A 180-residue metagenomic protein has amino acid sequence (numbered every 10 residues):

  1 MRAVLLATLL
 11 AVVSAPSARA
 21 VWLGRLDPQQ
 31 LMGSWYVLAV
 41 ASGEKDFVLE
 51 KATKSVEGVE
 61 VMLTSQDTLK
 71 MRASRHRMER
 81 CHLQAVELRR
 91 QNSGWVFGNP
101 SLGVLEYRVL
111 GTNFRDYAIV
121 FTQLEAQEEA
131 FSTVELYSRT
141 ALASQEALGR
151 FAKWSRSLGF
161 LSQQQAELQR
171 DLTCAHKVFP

Functional and structural regions predicted by a protein language model:
M1-P180: Calycin-type beta-barrel ligand-binding domains and close structural analogs
